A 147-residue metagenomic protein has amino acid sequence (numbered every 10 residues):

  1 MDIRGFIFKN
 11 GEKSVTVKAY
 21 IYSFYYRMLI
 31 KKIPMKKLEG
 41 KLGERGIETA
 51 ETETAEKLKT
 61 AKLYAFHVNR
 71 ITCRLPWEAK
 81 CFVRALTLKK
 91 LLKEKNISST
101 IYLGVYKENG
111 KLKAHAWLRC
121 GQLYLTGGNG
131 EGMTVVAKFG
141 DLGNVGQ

Functional and structural regions predicted by a protein language model:
M1-E51, T60, R70-W77, N129: N-terminal accessory/pre-domain segments preceding catalytic cores
Y26, E39-E44, E48, V83 (+3 more regions): A sequence-level detector of short, solvent-exposed, charge-rich linear segments
E53, K57-L58, Y102: Contiguous, function-dense segments enriched for cysteine-driven chemistry and partner/ligand-binding capacity
K57-T60, A114: Glycine-rich, flexible loop segments associated with nucleotide phosphate handling
H67, L86-Q147: Hydrophobic/aromatic-rich core segments of domains that either
C73-R74, E78-V83, T87: Active-site neighborhoods of divalent-metal-dependent phosphate/nucleic-acid chemistry enzymes
